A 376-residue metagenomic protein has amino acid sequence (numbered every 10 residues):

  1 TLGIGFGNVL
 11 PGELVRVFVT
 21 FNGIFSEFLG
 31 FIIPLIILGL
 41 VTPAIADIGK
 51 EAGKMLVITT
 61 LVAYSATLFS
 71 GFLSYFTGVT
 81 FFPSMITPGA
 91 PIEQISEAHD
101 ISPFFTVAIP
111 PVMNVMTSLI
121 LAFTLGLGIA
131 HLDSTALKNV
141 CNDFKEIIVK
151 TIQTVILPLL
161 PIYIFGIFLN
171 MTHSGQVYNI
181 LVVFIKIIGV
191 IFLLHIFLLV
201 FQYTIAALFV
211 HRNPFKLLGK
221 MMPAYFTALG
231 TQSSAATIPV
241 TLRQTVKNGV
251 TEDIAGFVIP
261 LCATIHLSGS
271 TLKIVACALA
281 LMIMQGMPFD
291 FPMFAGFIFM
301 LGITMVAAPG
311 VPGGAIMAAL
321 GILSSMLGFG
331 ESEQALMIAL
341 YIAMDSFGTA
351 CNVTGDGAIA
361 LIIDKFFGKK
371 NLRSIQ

Functional and structural regions predicted by a protein language model:
T1-P11, G23-I32, K54-K216, R373-Q376: Signature of multi-pass transmembrane helix bundles
G3, P34-T42, S70, S74 (+11 more regions): Alpha-helical transmembrane segments of polytopic integral membrane proteins, especially the permease/helical cores
P11-G12, A46-K54, P83, A130-T135 (+7 more regions): Juxtamembrane helix-boundary/capping and inter-helix hinge elements in multi-pass membrane proteins
L14-V17, G53, V57, V177-I185 (+3 more regions): Membrane-water interface of transmembrane alpha-helices in multipass transporters/channels
R16-G30, N139-T154, G219-T227, R243-K247 (+2 more regions): Short amphipathic alpha-helical coupling elements at transmembrane boundaries
I24, V41, T59-Y64, L68 (+9 more regions): Transmembrane helix-bundle signature of multi-pass membrane transporters/permeases
P223-M305, K370-Q376: Helix-loop-helix junctions within the multi-pass membrane cores of secondary transporters/permeases
V275-Q376: Transmembrane alpha-helical segments and their short flanking loops that form helix-hairpins/helix-helix interfaces
